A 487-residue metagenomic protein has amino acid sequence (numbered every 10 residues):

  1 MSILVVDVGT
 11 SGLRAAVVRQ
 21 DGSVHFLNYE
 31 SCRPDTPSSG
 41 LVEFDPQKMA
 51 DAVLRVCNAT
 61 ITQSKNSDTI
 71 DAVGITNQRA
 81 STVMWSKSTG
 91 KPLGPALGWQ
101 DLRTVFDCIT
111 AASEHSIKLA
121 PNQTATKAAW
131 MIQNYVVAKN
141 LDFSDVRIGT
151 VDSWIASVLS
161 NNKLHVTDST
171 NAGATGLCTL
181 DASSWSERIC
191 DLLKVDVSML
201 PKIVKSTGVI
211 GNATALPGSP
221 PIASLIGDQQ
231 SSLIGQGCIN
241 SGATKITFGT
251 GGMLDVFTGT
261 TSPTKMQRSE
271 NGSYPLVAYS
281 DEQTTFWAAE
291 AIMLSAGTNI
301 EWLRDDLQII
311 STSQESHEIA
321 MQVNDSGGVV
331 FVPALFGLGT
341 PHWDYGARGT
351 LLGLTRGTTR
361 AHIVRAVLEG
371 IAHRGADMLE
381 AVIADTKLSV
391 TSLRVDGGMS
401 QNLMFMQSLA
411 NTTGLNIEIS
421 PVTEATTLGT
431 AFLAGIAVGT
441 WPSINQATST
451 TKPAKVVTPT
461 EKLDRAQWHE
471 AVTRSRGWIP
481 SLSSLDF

Functional and structural regions predicted by a protein language model:
M1-L93, T110, D142, G218-S224 (+2 more regions): N-terminal glycine/serine-rich phosphate-binding loop of ATP-dependent small-molecule kinases, especially carbohydrate
L4-V5, V105-Q123, A129-H165, T179-E187 (+3 more regions): Active-site core segments that coordinate phosphate-bearing ligands/cofactors across diverse enzyme families
G12, R79, L200, Y274 (+1 more regions): Short glycine-rich loop/turn motifs
C32-E43, A111, V166-G173, T355-H362: Gly-rich Lys/Arg/Thr-decorated short loops/hinges at beta-loop-alpha junctions or inter-strand turns that position
T62-G98, A120-N122, A156-T179, V204 (+1 more regions): Short beta-strand-loop/turn "lid" adjacent to the catalytic site in phosphate-handling enzymes
D101: Carbohydrate-associated surface elements
E187-G208: A conserved helix-loop-beta module that forms one wall/lid of the active-site cleft in ATP-utilizing catalytic domains
